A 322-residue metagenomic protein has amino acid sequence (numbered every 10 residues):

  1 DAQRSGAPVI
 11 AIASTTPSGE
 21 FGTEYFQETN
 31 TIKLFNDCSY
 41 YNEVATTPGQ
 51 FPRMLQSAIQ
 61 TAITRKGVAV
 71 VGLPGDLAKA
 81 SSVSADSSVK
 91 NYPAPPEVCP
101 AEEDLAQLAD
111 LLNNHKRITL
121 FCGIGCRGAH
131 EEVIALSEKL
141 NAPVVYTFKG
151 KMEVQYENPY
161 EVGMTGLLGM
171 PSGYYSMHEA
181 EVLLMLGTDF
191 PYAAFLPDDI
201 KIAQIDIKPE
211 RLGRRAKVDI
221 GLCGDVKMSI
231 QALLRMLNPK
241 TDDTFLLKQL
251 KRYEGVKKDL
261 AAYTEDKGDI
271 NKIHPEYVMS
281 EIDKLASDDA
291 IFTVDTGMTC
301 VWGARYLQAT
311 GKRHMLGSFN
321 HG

Functional and structural regions predicted by a protein language model:
A2-A13, N36-S88, L111, G173-A203 (+3 more regions): Structural signature of the thiamine diphosphate
S5, I134-N141, A193-R211, K312: A short, gly/pro- and small-residue-rich
I12, E20-Q27, L167, Y174 (+3 more regions): Thiamine diphosphate
A13-G19, G125, K149-E153, D189-F190 (+2 more regions): Acidic, glycine-rich active-site loops and adjacent beta-strand->loop/helix elements that engage anionic groups
T16-D37, Y156-E161, G213, K217: Active-site-proximal loop->helix
G49, G72, S84-D86, D110 (+2 more regions): Phosphate/pyrophosphate-binding active-site segments
G75-E103, F245, L260, T264: Aromatic-enriched
P100, A109-E179, L285-G322: Anionic-ligand anchoring segments at beta-strand to alpha-helix junctions in alpha/beta enzyme folds, i.e., glycine
